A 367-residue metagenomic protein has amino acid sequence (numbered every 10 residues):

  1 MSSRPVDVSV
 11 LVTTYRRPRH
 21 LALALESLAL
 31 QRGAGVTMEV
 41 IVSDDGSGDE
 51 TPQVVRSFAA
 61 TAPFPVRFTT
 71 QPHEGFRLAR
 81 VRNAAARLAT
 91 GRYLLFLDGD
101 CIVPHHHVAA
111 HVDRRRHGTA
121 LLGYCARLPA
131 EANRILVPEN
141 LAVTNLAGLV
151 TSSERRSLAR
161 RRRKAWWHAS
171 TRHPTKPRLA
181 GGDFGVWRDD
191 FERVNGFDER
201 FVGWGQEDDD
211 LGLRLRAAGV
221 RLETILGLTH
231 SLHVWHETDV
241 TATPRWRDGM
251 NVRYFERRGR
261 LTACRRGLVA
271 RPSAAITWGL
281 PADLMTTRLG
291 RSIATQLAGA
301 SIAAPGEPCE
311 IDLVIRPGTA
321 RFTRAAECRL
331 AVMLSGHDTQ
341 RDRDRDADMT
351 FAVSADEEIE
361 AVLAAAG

Functional and structural regions predicted by a protein language model:
D7-S9, E39, D210: Cell-envelope/extracellular polymer assembly enzymes that use nucleotide-activated donors
E26-T37: Short, acidic, metal-binding catalytic loop of nucleotide-sugar glycosyltransferases
T37-G46, R67-Q71: Short beta-strand/loop segment that forms part of the nucleotide-sugar
D44-Q53, C101: A conserved acidic beta->alpha catalytic loop
P72-A89, H106: Glycine-rich, basic loop-to-helix element that forms the pyrophosphate-binding segment of sugar-nucleotide handling
L94: Short aromatic/hydrophobic "clamp" motif used to bind/position activated sugar donors
H106-T151: Conserved donor NDP-sugar-binding/catalytic core segment of glycosyltransferases
R178-N195, F201-R221, L226-G227: A short, conserved alpha-helix in the catalytic core of glycosyltransferases
